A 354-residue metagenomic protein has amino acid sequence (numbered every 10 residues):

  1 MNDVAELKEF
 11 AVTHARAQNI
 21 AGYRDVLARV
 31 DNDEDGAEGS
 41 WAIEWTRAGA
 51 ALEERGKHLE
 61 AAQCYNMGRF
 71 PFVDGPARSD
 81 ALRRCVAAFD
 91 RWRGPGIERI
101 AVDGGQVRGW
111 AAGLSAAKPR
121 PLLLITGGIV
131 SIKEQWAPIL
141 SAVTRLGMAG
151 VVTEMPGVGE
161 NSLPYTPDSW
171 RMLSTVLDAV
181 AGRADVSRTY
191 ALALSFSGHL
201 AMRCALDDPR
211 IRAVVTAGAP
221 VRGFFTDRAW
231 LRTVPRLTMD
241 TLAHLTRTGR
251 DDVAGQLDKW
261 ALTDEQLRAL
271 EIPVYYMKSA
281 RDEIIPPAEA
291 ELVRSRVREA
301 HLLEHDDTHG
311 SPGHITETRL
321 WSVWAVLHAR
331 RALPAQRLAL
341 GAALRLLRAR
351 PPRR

Functional and structural regions predicted by a protein language model:
W45, F72-A116: N-terminal cap/lid segment of alpha/beta-hydrolase-fold proteins
F72, D307-R319, R337-G341: Catalytic histidine-centered segment of alpha/beta-hydrolase-like enzymes
Q135, L163-A184, Y190, R203: Alpha/beta-hydrolase active-site loop
V143-E160: Conserved alpha/beta-hydrolase
R203-G255, I272: Hydrolase active-site cap/lid region
A269-E271, Y276-K278: Short beta-strand/loop motif that positions the catalytic acidic residue of the alpha/beta-hydrolase fold
I272, P286-S295, D306: Short alpha-helix in the alpha/beta-hydrolase fold that links the catalytic acid
S295-P312: Catalytic histidine neighborhood in serine/cysteine hydrolases with alpha/beta-hydrolase-type architecture
